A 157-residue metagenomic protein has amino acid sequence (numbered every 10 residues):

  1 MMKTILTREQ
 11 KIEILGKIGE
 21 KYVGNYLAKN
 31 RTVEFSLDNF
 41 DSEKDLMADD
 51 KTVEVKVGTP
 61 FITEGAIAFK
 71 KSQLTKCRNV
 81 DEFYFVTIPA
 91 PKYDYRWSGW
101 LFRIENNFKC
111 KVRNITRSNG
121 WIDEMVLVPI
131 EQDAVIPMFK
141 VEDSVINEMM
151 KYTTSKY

Functional and structural regions predicted by a protein language model:
M1-T52, K56-Y157: Nucleic-acid endonuclease domains
